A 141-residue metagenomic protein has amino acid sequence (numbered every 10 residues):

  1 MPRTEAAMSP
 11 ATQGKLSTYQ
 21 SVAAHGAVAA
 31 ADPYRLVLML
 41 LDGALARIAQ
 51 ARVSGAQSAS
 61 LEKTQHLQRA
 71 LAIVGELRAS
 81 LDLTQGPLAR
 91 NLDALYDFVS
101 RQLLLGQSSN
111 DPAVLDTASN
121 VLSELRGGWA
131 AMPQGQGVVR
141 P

Functional and structural regions predicted by a protein language model:
P2-A49, A56-Q57, E62-Q68, G75 (+3 more regions): N-terminal intrinsically disordered, cationic/polar leader segments that include organellar targeting peptides
